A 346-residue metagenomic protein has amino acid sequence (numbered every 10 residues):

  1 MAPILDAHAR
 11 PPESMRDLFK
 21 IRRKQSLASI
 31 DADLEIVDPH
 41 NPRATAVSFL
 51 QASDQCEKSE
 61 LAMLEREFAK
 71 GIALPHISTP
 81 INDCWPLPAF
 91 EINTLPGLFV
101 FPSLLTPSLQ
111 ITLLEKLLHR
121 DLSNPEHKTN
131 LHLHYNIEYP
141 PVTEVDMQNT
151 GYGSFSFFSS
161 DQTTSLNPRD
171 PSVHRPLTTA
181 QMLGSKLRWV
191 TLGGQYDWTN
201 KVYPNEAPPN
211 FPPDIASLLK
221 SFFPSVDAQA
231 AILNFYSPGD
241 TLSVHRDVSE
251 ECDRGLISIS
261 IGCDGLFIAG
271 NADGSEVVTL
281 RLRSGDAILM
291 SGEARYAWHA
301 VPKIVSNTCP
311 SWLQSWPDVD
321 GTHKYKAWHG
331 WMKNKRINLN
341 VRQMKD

Functional and structural regions predicted by a protein language model:
M1-D346: Non-heme Fe(II) oxygenase metal-center motifs and adjacent flexible, charged/small-residue loops
